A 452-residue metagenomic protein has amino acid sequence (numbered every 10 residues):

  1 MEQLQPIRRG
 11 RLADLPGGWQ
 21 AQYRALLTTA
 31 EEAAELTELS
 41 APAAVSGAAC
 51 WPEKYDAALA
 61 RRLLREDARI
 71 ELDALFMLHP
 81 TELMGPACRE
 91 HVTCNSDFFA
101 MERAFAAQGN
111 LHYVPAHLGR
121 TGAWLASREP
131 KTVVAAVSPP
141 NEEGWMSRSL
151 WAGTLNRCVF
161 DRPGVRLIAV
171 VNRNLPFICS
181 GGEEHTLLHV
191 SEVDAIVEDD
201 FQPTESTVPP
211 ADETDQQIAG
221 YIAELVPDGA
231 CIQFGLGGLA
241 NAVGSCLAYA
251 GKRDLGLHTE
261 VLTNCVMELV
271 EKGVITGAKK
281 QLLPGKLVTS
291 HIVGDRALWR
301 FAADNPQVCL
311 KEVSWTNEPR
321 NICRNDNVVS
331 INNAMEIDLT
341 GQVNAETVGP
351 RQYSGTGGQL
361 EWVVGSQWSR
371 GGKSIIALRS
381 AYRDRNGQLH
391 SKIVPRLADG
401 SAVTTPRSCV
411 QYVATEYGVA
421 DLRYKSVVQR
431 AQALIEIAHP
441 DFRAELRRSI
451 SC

Functional and structural regions predicted by a protein language model:
M1-C452: Conserved alpha/beta enzyme-core scaffold
